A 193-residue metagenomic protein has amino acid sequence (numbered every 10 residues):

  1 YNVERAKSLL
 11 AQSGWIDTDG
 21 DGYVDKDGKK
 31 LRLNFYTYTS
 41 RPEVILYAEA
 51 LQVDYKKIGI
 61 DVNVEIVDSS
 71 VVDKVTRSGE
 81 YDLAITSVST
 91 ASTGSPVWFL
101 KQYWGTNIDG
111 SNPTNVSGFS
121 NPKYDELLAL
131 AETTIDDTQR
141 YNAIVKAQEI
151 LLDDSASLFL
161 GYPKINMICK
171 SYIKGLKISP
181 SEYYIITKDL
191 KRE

Functional and structural regions predicted by a protein language model:
Y1-E4, S8, T18-L31, V75-G79 (+2 more regions): Short, solvent-exposed loop/beta-turn-alpha elements that line the ligand-binding surface or hinge of extracytoplasmic
Y1-N2, Y36-Y47, V64, D68 (+3 more regions): Extracytoplasmic/periplasmic, Sec-exported soluble proteins
E4-A11, L46-E49, V53, K57 (+5 more regions): Solvent-exposed, polar/charged alpha-helical surfaces in well-ordered, non-transmembrane soluble domains, broadly
S13-Y38, S87, T134-K170: Bilobed periplasmic-binding protein-like "clamshell/Venus-flytrap" ligand-binding domains
I16-A91, I165: Ligand/substrate-recognition segments at binding pockets and active sites
Y38, G59, L83, N107-T114 (+2 more regions): A near-ubiquitous, low-amplitude feature marking generic local secondary-structure context
S95-L100: Short beta-strand-centered segments that line the small-molecule binding cleft or hinge of alpha/beta clamshell
